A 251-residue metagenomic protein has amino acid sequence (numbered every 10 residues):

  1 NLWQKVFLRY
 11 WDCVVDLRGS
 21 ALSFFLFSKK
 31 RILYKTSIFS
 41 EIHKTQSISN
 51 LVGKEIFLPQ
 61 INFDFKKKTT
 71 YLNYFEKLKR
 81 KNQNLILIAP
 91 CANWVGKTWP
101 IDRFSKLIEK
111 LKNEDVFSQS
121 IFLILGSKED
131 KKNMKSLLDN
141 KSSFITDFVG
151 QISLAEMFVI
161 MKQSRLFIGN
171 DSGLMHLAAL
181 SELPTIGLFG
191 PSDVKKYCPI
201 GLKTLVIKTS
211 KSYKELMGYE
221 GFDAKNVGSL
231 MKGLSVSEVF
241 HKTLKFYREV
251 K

Functional and structural regions predicted by a protein language model:
N1-K44, E156-V159, L166: Active-site and donor-binding regions of nucleotide-sugar-utilizing enzymes
D16-R18, A89, N170: Replace "coordinates the UDP/GDP/TDP-sugar" with "coordinates nucleotide-activated sugar donors
L22-S28, K135-N140, L177, K196-G201: Short loop/helix-cap segments at secondary-structure boundaries that form the rim of catalytic
S28-K97, I101: Mid-sequence helix-capping/hinge segment at a functional interface
I38-F39, D147-F148, A179-V250: Nucleotide-sugar donor-binding patch of glycosyltransferase catalytic domains
T45, S49, I101, S105 (+1 more regions): Short, amphipathic alpha-helical "lid/cap" segments that border enzyme active or binding sites
T70-N133, V194, G228: Active-site donor-nucleotide binding/catalytic segment of nucleotide-sugar enzymes
I101-G190: Donor-binding and catalytic core of enzymes assembling or modifying cell-surface/extracellular glycoconjugates
